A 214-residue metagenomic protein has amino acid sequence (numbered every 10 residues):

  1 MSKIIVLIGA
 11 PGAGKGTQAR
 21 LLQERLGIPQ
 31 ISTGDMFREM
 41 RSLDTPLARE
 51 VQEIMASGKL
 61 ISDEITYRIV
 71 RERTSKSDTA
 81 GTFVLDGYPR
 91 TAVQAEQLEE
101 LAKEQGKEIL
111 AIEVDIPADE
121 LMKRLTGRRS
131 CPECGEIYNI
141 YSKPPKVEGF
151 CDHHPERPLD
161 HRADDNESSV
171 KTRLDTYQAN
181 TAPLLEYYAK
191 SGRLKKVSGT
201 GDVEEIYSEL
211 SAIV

Functional and structural regions predicted by a protein language model:
M1-V214: Glycine-rich phosphate-binding loop of ATP-dependent small-molecule kinases
